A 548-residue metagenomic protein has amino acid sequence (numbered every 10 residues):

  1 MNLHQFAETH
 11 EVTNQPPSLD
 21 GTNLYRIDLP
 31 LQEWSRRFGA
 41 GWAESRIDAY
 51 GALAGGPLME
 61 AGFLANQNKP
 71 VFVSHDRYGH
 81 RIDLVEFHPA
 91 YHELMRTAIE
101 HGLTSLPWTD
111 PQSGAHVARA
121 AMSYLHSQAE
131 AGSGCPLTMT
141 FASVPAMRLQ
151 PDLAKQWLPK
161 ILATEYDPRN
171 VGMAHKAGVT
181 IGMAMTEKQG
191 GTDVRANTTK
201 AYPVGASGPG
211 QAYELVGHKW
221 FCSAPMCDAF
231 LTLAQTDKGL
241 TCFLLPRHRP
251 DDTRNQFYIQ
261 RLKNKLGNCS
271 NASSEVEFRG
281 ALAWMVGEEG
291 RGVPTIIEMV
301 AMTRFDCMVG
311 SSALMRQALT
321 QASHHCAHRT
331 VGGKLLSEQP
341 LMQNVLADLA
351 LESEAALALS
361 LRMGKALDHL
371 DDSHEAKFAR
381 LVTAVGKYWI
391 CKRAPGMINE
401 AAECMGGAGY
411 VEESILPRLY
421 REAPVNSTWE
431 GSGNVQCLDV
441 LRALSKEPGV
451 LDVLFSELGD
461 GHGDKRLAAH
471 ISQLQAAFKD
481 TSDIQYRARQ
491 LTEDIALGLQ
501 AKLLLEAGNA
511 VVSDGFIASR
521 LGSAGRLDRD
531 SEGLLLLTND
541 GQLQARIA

Functional and structural regions predicted by a protein language model:
M1-Q112, A131: Extended, charge-enriched "interface" segments that sit outside catalytic cores
N2-E11, D20-T22, L29, E33-G41 (+4 more regions): Alpha-helix capping/hinge segments and adjacent helical runs
H80-G172, S223-A224, W429, L505 (+1 more regions): Internal helix-loop-helix
G210-Q256: A short core secondary-structure module
D251-T253, Q260, E275-T303, T320-S337 (+2 more regions): A glycine-rich, basic-preceded beta-loop-alpha segment at the flavin cofactor/substrate interface of flavin-utilizing
E354-K387, A402-E403, Q475-A488, T492: C-terminal helix-coil-helix/basic helical segment that borders enzyme active sites and/or dimer interfaces and provides
E447, L451-R526: C-terminal amphipathic alpha-helical interaction region
L527-A548: RNA pseudouridine synthases
